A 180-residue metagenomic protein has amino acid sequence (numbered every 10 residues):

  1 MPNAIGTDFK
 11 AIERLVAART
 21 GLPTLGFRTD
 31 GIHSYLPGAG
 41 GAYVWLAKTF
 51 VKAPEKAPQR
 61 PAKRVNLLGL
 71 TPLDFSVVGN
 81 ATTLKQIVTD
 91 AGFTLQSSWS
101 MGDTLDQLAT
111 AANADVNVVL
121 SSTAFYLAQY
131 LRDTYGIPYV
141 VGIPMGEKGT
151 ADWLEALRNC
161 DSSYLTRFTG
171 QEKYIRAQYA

Functional and structural regions predicted by a protein language model:
M1-A180: An N-terminal assembly and electron-transfer interface module characteristic of large anaerobic redox and radical
